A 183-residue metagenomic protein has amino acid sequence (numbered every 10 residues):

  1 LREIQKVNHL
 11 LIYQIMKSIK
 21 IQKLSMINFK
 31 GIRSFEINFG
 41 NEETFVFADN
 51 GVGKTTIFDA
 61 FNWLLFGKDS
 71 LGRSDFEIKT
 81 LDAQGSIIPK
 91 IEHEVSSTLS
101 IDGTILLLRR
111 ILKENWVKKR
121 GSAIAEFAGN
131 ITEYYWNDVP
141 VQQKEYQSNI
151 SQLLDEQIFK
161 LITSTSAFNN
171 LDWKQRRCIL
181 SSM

Functional and structural regions predicted by a protein language model:
H9-L10, Q14: Short hydrophobic targeting helices and cationic amphipathic motifs that mediate membrane/organellar targeting
I15-L64: Pre-Walker A-like glycine/lysine-rich segment at the N-terminus of P-loop NTPase domains
F45, F159-M183: Extended, Lys/Glu-rich alpha-helical coiled-coil stalks
A48-V52, T56, Y134-P140, D172: Conserved ABC ATPase signature
I57-A60, R109, N149, L153 (+1 more regions): Alpha-helical scaffold elements adjacent to nucleotide-binding pockets in ATP/GTP-utilizing enzyme cores
L64-S74: Post-Walker A helix-loop "phosphate-sensing" segment adjacent to the P-loop in P-loop NTPases
R73-L161: Nucleotide-state sensing region of NTPase/ATPase domains
